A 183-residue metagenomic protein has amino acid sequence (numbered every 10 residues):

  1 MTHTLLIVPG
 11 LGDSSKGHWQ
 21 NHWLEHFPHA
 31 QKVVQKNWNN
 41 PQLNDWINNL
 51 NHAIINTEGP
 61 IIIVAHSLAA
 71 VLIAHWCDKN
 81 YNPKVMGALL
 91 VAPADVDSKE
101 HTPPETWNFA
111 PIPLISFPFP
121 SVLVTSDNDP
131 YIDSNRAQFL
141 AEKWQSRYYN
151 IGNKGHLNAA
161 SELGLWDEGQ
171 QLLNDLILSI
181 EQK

Functional and structural regions predicted by a protein language model:
T2-G59: Active-site catalytic motif of lipid deacylating hydrolases and related acyltransferases
G10, Q35-W38, A88-S98: Active-site nucleophile loop of the alpha/beta-hydrolase fold
D13-S14, D97, D127-I132: Acidic catalytic loop of the alpha/beta-hydrolase fold
H29-Q31, E142-N158: Catalytic histidine neighborhood in serine/cysteine hydrolases with alpha/beta-hydrolase-type architecture
P41-N44, K154-L165: Catalytic histidine-centered segment of alpha/beta-hydrolase-like enzymes
N56, E162-K183: Catalytic active-site module of serine/aspartate enzymes centered on a nucleophile-bearing elbow/loop
I63-A74: Gly/Ala-rich beta-loop-alpha elbow adjacent to hydrolase catalytic centers
F117, V122-T125, D129: Short beta-strand/loop motif that positions the catalytic acidic residue of the alpha/beta-hydrolase fold
